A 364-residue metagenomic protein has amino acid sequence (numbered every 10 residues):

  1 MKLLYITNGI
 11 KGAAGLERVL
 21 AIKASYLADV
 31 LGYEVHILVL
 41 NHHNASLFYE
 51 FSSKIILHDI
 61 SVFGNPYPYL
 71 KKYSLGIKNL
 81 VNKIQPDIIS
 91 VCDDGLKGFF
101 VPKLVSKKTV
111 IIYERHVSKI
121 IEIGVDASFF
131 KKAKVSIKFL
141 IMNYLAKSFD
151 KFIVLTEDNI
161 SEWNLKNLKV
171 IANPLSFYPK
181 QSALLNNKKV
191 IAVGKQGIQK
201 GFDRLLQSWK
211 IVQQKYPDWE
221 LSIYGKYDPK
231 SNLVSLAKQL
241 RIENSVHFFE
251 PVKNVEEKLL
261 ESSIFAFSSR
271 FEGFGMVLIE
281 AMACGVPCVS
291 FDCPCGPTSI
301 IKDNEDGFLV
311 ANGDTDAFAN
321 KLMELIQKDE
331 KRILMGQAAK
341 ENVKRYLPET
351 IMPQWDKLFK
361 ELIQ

Functional and structural regions predicted by a protein language model:
I6-A13, R18, Y26-P68, E162 (+1 more regions): N-terminal strand-loop element at the rim of the active site of nucleotide-sugar-dependent glycosyltransferases
A14-I22, K188, A192-Q214, D228-V234 (+1 more regions): A conserved mid-protein helix/loop that constitutes part of the nucleotide-sugar donor-binding site
K78-N79, K131-F152: Membrane-proximal helix-turn-helix segments that form the acceptor-binding/catalytic region of lipid-linked
V91-K97, R115: Short His-centered aromatic/hydrophobic patch
D158, P174: Carbohydrate-associated surface elements
P251, R270: Aromatic "clamp/platform" in nucleotide-sugar-dependent glycosyltransferases that forms part of the donor/acceptor
P287-F291: Short hydrophobic beta-strand element within catalytic cores of glycosyltransferases and related nucleotide-activated
K302-N304, F308-T315, M323-E330, K344: Conserved acidic donor-binding segment of nucleotide-sugar-dependent glycosyltransferases
